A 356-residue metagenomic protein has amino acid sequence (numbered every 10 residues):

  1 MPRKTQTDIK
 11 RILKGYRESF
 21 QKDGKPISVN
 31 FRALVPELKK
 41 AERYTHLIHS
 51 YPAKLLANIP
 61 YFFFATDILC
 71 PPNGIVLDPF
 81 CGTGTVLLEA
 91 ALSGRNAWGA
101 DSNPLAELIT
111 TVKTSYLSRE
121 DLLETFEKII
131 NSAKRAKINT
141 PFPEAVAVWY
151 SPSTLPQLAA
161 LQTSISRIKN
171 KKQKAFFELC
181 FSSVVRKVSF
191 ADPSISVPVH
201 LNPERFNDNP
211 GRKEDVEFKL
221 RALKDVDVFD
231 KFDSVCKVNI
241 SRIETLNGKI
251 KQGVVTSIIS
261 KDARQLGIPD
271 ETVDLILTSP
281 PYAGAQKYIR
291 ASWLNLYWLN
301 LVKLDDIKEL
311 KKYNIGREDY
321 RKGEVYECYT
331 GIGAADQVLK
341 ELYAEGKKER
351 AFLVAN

Functional and structural regions predicted by a protein language model:
M1-D8: Start-transfer (signal-anchor) and selected internal transmembrane alpha helices of multi-pass inner/ER membrane
R11, G15-P71, W98-L342: Nucleic-acid modification enzymes, centered on SAM-dependent nucleic-acid methyltransferases
P72-G82: Conserved class I S-adenosyl-L-methionine
G84-L88: Glycine-rich SAM-binding Motif I of class I
A91: Gly/Ala-rich phosphate-binding loop of Rossmann-like dinucleotide-binding domains, activating on the conserved
E345: Serine-dependent acyl-ester chemistry module
F352-N356: Conserved, well-ordered alpha-helix/loop/beta-strand core segments that scaffold catalytic motifs
